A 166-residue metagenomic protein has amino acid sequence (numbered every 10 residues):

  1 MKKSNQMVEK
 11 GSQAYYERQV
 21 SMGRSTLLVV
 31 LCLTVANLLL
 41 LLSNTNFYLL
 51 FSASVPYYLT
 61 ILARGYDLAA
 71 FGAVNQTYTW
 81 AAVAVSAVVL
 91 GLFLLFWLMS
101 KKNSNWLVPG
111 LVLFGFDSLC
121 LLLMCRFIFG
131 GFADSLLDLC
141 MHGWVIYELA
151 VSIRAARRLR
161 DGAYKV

Functional and structural regions predicted by a protein language model:
M1-V166: Topology signature of small-to-medium multi-pass alpha-helical membrane proteins
